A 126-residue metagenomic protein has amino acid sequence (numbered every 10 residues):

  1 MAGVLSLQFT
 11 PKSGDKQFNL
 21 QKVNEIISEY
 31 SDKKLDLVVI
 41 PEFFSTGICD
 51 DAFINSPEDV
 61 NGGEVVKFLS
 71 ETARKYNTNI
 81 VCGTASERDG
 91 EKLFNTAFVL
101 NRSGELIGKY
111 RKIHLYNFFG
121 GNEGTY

Functional and structural regions predicted by a protein language model:
M1-S6: Extreme N-terminal starter segment of soluble prokaryotic enzymes
Q8-S28: N-terminal phosphate-binding loop and adjacent alpha-helix
Q8-T10, P41, R111: Residue-level recognition of beta-strand->loop/alpha-helix junctions
T10, F44, A85-S86: Catalytic metal-binding/acid-base residues of hydrolase active sites
N19, I27-P57, A73, I80-V81: Active-site beta-strand/loop signature of hydrolases that rely on acidic residues for catalysis
S56-K67, T125-Y126: A short acidic, glycine-rich active-site loop that binds or catalyzes chemistry on phosphate/adenosine moieties
G62-R88: A short, hydrophobic beta-strand-centered structural micro-motif
R88-Y126: Active-site catalytic loop in hydrolytic enzyme cores
